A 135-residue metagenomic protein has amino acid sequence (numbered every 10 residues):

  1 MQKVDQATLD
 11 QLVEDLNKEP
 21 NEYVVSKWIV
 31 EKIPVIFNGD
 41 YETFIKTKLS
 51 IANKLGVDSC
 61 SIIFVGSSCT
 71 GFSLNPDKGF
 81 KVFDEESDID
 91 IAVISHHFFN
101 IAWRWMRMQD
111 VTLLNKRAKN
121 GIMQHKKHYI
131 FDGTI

Functional and structural regions predicted by a protein language model:
M1-S87, I94-I135: Catalytic core of pol beta-like nucleotidyltransferases
